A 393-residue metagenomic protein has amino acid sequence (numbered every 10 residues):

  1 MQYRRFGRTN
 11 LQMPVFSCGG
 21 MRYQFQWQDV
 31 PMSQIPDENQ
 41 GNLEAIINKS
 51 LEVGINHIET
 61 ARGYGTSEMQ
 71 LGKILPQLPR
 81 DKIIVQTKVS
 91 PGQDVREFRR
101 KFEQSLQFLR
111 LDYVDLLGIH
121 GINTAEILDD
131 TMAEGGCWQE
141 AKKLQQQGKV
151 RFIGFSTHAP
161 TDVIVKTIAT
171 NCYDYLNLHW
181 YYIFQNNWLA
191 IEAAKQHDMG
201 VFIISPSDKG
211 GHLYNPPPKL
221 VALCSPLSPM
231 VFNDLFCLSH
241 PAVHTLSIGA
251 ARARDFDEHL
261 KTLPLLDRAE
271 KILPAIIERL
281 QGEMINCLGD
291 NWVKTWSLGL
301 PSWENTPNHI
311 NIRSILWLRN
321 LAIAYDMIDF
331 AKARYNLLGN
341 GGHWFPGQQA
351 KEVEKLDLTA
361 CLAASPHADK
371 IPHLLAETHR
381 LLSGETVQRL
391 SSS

Functional and structural regions predicted by a protein language model:
M1-K82, A364-S393: N-terminal binding-site loop/beta-alpha segment at the start of enzyme catalytic domains that lines or forms
F6, F16-C18, S50, I58 (+10 more regions): Conserved, mostly hydrophobic/aromatic
W27-I35, N48, Q93-I191, K195-S207 (+1 more regions): Glycine/proline-rich, positively charged, aromatic-decorated active-site loop/lid region on the catalytic face
R62, T66, S90, H158-A159 (+2 more regions): Short beta->alpha linker loops
E68-T87, C137-G148, F202-I203: Alpha-helix-loop-beta-strand connector modules within alpha/beta enzyme cores
L71-I74, V163-T167, F256-H259: Hydrophobic packing residues within well-ordered alpha-helices of enzyme cores
D81-I84, C172-H179, D267-L273: Short hydrophobic/aromatic-enriched beta-strand-loop microsegments
L189-S393: Structured C-terminal cap/extension of enzyme domains
